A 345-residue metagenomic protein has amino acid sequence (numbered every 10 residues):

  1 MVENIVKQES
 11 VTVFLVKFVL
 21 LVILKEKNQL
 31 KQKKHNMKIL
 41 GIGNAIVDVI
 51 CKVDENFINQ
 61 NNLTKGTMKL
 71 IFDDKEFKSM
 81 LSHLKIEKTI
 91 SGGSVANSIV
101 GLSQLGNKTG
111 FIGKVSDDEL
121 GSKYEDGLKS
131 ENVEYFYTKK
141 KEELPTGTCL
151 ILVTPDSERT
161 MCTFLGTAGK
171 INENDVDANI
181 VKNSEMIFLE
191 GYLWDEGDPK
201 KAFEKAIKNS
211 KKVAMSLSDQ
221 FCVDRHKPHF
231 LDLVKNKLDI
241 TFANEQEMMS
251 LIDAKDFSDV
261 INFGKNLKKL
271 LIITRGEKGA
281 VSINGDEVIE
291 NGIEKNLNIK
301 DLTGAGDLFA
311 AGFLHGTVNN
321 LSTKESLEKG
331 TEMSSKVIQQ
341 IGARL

Functional and structural regions predicted by a protein language model:
N4, N28, H35-N36: Intrinsic-disorder-associated, low-complexity terminal segments enriched in Asp/Asn/His/Tyr and depleted of Lys/Arg
H35-I112, S122: Glycine-rich phosphate/adenosyl-contacting loop at the front of the ribokinase-like
I39-A45, N59-G66, H83, P228 (+1 more regions): Conserved phosphate-binding/catalytic region of the ribokinase-like
D118-F136, C149-V153, S157-T160: Active-site-proximal loop->helix
F136-K141, I151-G197: Conserved phosphate-binding/catalytic loop of the ribokinase/pfkB sugar-kinase fold
M186-I261, K278-A280: Conserved beta-alpha-beta core of the PfkB/ribokinase-like small-molecule kinase fold
